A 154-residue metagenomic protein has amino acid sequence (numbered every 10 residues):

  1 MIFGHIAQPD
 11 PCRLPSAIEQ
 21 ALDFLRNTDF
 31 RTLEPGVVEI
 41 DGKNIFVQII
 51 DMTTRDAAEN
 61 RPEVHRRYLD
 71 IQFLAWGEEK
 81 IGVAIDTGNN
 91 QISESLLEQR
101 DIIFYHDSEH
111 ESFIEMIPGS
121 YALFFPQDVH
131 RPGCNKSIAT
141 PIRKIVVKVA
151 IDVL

Functional and structural regions predicted by a protein language model:
M1-I49, E59-V64: A short, N-terminal "cap"/entry segment at the start of jelly-roll beta-barrel domains of the cupin/DSBH fold
I40-Q48, K80-L96: Short beta-strand/loop turn elements enriched in aromatics
G42, A58-D70, N89-I92, E109 (+1 more regions): A short beta-loop-beta micro-motif enriched in histidine and acidic residues
I50-R67, E98-H110, R131: Short acidic (Asp/Glu) patches
R67-L69, F73-I81, G88, L97-I102: Glycine- and acidic-residue-biased ligand/ion/polar-headgroup-sensing regions
E115-C134: Conserved metal-binding segment of the jelly-roll/cupin
Y121-L123, A139-L154: A short hydrophobic beta-strand segment most commonly corresponding to one strand of the jelly-roll/cupin
